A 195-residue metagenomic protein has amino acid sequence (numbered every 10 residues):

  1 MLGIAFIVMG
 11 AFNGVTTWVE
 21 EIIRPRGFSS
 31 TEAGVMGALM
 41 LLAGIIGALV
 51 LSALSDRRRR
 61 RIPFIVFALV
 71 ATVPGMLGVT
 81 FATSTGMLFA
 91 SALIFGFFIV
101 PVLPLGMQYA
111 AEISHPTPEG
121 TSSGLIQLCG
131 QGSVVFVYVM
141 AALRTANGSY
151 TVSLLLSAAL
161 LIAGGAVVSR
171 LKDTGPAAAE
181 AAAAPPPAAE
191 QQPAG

Functional and structural regions predicted by a protein language model:
M1-A48, V137: Extracytoplasmic gate region of multi-pass secondary transporters
I4-N13, M40, G44, D56 (+4 more regions): Hydrophobic transmembrane alpha-helices of secondary-active solute transporters
I23-R24, L54-D56, A141-G148: Interfacial helix-cap and linker-helix signal at transmembrane-aqueous boundaries of multi-pass secondary transporters
G47-R60: Helix-to-loop junctions at the C-terminal end of transmembrane segments in multipass secondary transporters
R59-Y109: C-terminal transmembrane helical hairpin of 12-TM major facilitator-type secondary transporters
A111-N147: A late C-terminal transmembrane helix in Major Facilitator Superfamily
M140-L160: A membrane-interface helix-boundary motif in multi-pass transporters
L155-P186, G195: Multi-pass alpha-helical transporter architecture, strongest for 12-TM Major Facilitator/SLC carriers used
